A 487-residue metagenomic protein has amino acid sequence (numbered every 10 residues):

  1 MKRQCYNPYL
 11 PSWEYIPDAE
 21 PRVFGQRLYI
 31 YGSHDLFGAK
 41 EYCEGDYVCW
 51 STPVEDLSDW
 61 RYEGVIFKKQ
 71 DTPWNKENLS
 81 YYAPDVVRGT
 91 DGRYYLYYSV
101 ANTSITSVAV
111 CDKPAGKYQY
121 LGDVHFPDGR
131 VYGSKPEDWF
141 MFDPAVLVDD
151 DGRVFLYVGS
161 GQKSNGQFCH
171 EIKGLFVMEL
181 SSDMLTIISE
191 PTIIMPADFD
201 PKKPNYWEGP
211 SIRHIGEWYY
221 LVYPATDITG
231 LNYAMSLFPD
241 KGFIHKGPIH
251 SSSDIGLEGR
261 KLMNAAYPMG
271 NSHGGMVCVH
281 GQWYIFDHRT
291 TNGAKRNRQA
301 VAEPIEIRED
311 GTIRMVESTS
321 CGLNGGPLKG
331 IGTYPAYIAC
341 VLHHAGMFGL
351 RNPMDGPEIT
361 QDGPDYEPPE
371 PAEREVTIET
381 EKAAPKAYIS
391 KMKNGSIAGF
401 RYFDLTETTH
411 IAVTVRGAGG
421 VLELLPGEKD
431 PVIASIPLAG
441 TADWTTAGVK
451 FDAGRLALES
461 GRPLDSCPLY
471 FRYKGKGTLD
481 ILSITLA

Functional and structural regions predicted by a protein language model:
M1-S435, A439-A487: Carbohydrate-active catalytic/glycan-binding domains of CAZyme proteins, especially the secreted or lumenal ectodomains
